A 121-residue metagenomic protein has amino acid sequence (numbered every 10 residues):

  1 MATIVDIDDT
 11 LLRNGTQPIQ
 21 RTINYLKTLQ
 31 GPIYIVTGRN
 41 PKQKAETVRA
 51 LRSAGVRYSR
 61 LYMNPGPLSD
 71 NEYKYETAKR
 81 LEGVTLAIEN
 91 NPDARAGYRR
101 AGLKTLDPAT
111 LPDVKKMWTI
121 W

Functional and structural regions predicted by a protein language model:
M1-T3, V84-T85: The start of beta-strands in P-loop NTPase/AAA+ ATPase cores
A2-E72: Alpha-helical substrate-recognition element adjacent to the catalytic core
Q43-W121: C-terminal cap/substrate-recognition subdomain and adjoining C-terminal extension of metal-dependent phosphatase-like
